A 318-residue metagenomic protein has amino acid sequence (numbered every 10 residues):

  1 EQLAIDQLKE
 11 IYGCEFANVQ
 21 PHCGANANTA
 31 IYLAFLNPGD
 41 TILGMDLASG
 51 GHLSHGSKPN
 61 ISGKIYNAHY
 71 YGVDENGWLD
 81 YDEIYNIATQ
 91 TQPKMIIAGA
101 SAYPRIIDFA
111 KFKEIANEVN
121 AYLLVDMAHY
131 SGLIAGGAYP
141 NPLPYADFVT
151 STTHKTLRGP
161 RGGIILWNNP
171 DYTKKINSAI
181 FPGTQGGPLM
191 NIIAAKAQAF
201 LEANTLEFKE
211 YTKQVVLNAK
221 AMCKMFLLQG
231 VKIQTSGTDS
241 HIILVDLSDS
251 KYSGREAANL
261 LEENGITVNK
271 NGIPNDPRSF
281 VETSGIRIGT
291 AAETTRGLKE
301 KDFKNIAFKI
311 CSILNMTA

Functional and structural regions predicted by a protein language model:
L3-G230: Conserved PLP-enzyme active-site core in the AAT-like
D74-G77, E202-N204, D249-K251, A292-G297: A generic structural motif
A146, P160-G162, T238-I242, E263-G265 (+1 more regions): Active-site lining segments that contact anionic ligands and/or coordinate catalytic metals
S178-G183, I266-I273: Conserved alpha/beta core surface patches that mediate binding of polyanionic ligands
G187-P188, V268, G297, T317: Hydrophobic transmembrane alpha-helical segments of multi-pass transport and channel proteins
F200, F208-N259, V268-E282: Conserved small-domain helix->loop->beta segment predominantly found in fold-type I
E263-V268, F308: A common structural junction motif
F280-A318: PLP-dependent enzyme catalytic core of the Aspartate aminotransferase-like
